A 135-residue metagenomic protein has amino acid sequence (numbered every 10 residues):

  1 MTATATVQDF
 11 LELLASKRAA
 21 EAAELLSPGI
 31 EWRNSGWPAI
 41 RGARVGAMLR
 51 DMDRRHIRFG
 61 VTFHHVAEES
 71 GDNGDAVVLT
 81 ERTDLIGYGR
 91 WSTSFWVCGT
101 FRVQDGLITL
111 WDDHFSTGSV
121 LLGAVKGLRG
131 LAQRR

Functional and structural regions predicted by a protein language model:
T4-L25: Short acidic-aromatic low-complexity motifs
V7, L26, L49, R82-D84 (+1 more regions): Hydrophobic alpha-helical core bundles mediating ligand binding, dimerization, or RNAP-core interactions
L13, W32-R33, I86: Alpha-helix C-capping/helix-to-loop hinge sites
A20-A23, P28-A76: A solvent-exposed, acidic/Ser-Thr-rich amphipathic alpha-helical stretch
R54-R135: A beta-strand edge to alpha-helix "cap/lid" segment located at domain peripheries
